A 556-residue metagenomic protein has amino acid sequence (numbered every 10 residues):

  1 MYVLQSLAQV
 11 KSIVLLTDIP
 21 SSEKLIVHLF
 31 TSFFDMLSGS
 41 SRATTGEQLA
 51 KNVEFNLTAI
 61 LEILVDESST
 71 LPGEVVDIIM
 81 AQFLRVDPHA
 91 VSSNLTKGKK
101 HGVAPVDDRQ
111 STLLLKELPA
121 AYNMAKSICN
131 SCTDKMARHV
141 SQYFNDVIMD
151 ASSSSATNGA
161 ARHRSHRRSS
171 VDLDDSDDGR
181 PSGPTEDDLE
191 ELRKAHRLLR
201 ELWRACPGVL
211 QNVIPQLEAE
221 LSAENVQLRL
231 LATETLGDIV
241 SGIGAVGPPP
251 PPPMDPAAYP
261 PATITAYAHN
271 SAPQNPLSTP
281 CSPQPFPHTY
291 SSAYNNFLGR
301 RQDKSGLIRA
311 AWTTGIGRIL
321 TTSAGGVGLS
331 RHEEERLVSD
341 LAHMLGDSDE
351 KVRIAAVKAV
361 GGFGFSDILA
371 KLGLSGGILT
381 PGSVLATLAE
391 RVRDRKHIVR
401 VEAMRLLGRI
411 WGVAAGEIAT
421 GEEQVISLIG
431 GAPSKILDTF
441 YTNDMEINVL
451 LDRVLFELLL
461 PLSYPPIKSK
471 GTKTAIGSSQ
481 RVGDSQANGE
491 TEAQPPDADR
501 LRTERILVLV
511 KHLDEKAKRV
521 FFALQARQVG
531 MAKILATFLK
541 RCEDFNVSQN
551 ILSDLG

Functional and structural regions predicted by a protein language model:
M1-L277, Q284-N296, Q302, G306-A311 (+8 more regions): Extended alpha-solenoid scaffolds built from HEAT/ARM-like alpha-helical repeats and adjacent low-complexity/polar
